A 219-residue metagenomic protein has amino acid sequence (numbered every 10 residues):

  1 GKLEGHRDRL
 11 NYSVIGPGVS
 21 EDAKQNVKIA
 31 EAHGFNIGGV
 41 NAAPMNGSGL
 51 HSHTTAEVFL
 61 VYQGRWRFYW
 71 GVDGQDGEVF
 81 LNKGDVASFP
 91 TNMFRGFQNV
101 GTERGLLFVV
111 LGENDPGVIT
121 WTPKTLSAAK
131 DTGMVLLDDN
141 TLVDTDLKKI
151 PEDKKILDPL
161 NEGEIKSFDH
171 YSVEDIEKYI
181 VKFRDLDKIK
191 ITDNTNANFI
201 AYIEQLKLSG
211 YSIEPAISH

Functional and structural regions predicted by a protein language model:
G1-H33, N140-H219: A short, N-terminal "cap"/entry segment at the start of jelly-roll beta-barrel domains of the cupin/DSBH fold
Q25-A30, G47-H53, W70, E78-F80 (+1 more regions): Short histidine-centered beta-strand/loop micro-motifs that create catalytic or ligand/metal-coordination sites
A32-G34, G39-P44, S52-V72, G112-N114 (+1 more regions): Short, conserved beta-strand element in jelly-roll/cupin
N46, T54-T55, M93-F94, E103: A generic "binding-loop/recognition-motif" signal
V72-T91: Short acidic-glycine-tyrosine-enriched beta hairpin
F94-Y171: Double-stranded beta-helix
